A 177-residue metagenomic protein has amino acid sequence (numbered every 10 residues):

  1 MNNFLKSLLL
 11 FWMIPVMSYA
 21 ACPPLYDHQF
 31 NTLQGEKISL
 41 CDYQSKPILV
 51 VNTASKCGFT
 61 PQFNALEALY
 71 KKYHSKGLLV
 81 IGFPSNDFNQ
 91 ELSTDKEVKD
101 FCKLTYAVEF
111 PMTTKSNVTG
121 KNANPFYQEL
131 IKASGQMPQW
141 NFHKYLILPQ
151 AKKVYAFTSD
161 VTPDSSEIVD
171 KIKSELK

Functional and structural regions predicted by a protein language model:
M1-K6: Positively charged n-region of N-terminal signal peptides that target proteins for export
S7-V16: Bacterial N-terminal signal peptides
Y19-C41: N-terminal "domain-start" segment that seeds a small globular fold
Q44-L49: Local sequence-structure signature of Cys/Sec-based thiol-disulfide redox active-site neighborhoods
N52-K56: Amphipathic alpha-helical repeat scaffolds
F59-A123: Structural microenvironment flanking redox-active thiols in thiol-disulfide oxidoreductases
P125-Q128, K132-K177: Thiol-/selenol-based redox modules, centered on thioredoxin-like and closely related oxidoreductase domains
